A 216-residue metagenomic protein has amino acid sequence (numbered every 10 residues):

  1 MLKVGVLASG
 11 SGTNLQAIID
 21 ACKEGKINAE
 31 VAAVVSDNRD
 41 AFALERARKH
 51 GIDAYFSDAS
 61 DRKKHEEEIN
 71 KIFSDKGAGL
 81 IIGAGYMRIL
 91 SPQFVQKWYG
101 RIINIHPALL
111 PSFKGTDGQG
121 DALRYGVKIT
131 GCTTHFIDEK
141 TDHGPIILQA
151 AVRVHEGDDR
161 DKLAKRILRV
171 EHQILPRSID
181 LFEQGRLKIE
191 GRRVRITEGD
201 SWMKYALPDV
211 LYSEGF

Functional and structural regions predicted by a protein language model:
M1-F216: One-carbon transfer enzymes
